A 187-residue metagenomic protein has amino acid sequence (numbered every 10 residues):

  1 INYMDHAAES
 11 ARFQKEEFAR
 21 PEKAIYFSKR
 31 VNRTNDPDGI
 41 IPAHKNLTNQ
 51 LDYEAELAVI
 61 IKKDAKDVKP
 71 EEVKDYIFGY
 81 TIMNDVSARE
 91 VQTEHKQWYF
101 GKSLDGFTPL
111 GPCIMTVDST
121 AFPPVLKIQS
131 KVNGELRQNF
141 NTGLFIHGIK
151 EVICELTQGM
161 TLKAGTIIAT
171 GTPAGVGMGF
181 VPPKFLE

Functional and structural regions predicted by a protein language model:
I1, E22, E54, F78-T81 (+4 more regions): Conserved active-site and cofactor/substrate-binding residues in soluble primary-metabolism enzymes
I1-N46, Y53: Extended, compositionally biased flexible segments
Y3-H6, T34-N35, A65-V68, S87-E90 (+1 more regions): Short, acidic Gly/Pro/Ser/Thr-rich loop/turn segments
H6, P42, R89-E187: Catalytic-pocket segment enriched in acidic/His residues
Q14-E17, P42-L51, A65-E72, Y99-K102 (+1 more regions): A generic local secondary-structure boundary/capping motif
P21-A24, R30, L47-T48, Y53-E56 (+3 more regions): Short coil/turn connectors at secondary-structure junctions
K29-V31, D38, K45, Y53-L57 (+4 more regions): Short, structured patches in soluble enzyme cores that scaffold and shape functional sites
D52-E56, I60, D67-V86, V91 (+1 more regions): Short, acidic (Asp/Glu-rich) active-site segment that either coordinates a divalent metal cofactor
